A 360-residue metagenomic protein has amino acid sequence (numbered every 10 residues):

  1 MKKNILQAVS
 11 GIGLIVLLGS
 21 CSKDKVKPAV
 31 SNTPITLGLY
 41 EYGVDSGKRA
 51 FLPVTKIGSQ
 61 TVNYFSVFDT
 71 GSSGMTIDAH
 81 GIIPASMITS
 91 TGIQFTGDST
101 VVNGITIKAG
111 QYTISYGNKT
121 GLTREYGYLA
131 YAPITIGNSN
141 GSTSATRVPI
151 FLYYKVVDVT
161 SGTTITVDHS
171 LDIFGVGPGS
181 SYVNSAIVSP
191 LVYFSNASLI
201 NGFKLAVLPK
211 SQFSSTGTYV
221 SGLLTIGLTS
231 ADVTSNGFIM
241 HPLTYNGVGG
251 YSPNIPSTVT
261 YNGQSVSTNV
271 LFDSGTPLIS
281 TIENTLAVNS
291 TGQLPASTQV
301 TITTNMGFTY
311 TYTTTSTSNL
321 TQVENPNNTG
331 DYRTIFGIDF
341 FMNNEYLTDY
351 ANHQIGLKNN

Functional and structural regions predicted by a protein language model:
M1-S10: Bacterial N-terminal signal peptides that target proteins for export
L17-S20: C-terminal motif of bacterial Sec signal peptides marking the signal peptidase cleavage site
S22-N360: Pepsin/retropepsin-fold aspartyl endopeptidases
